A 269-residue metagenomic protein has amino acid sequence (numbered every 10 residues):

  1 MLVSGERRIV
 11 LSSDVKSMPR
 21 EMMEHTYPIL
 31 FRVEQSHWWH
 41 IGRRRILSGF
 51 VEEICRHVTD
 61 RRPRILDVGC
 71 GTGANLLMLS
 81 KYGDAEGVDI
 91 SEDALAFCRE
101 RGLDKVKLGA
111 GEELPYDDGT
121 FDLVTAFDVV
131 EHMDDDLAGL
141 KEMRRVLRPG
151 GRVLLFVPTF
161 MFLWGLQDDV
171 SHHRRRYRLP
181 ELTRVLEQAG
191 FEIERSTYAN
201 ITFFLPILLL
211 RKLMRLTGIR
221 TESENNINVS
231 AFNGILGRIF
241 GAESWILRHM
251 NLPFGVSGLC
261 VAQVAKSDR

Functional and structural regions predicted by a protein language model:
M1-G119, L123-F127, L137-L140, S230 (+4 more regions): Conserved N-terminal segment of class I S-adenosyl-L-methionine
P28-R32, V153-R175, L179-E187: Short, glycine-/aromatic-enriched active-site segment of Class I SAM-dependent methyltransferases
F127-V130, F156: Residues lining the SAM
H132, D136: Di-metal (Zn2+ and/or Mg2+/Mn2+) metal-binding site signature of metallo-dependent hydrolases with the MBL/beta-CASP
L137-R152: A short glycine-rich, Lys/Arg-flanked "PGG" loop and its adjoining helix->strand segment in the class I
F191-I201: Conserved S-adenosyl-L-methionine
F203-R238: C-terminal helical/coil "lid" or tail adjacent to the Rossmann-like core of SAM-dependent
G241-R248: Low-complexity, intrinsically disordered Gly/Pro/Thr-rich segments
